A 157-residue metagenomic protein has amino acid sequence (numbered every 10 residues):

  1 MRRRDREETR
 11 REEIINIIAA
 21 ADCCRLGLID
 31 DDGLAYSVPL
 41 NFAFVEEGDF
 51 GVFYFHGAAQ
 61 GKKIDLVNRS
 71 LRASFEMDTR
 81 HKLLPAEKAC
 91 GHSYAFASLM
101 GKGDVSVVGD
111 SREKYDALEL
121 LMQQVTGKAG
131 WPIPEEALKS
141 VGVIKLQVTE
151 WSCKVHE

Functional and structural regions predicted by a protein language model:
M1-A20: Extreme N-terminal tail/first-helix region
R2-D5, R80-E157: Charged, gly/pro-rich active-site loop segments
I15-I17, S37-V52, L83-A95: Short N-terminal helix-initiation segments at or just after the protein's N-terminus
I17-I18, L66-V67, L121, L146: A generic structural signal for nonpolar/aromatic side chains embedded in well-ordered alpha-helices
A21-A59: Short beta-strand segments
D22-C24, Y36-V38, D49-G51, R69-A73 (+2 more regions): A generic structural signal for short beta-strands and their flanking turns/coil linkers
I29-D31, N41, A58-Q60, D78-R80 (+2 more regions): Histidine- and/or cysteine-centered catalytic micro-motif in compact active-site loops
A43-K82: A short mixed-secondary-structure module that forms the rim of ligand-binding clefts
